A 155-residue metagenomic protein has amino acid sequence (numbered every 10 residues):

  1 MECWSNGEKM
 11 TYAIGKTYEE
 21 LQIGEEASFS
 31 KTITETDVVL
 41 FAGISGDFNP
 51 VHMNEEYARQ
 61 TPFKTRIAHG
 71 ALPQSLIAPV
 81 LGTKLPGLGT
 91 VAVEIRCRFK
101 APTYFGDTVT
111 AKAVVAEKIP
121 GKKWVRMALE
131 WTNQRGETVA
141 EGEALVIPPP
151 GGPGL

Functional and structural regions predicted by a protein language model:
C3-I23, T103-L155: HotDog/MaoC-like acyl-thioester-processing domains
G7-A68, P150: Catalytic strand-loop segment that frames the active site of acyl-thioester-processing enzymes
E25-S28, T36, L40, F48 (+9 more regions): A broad, structure-centric signal for solvent-exposed, well-ordered loop/edge residues that line or flank functional
G43-D47, G82-P86, Q134: Short, intrinsically disordered, mixed-charge
P50, P86, P102, P148-P149: Proline-rich low-complexity regions
R59-V115: Hydrophobic beta-strand-centered segment that forms part of the acyl-chain substrate-binding groove
